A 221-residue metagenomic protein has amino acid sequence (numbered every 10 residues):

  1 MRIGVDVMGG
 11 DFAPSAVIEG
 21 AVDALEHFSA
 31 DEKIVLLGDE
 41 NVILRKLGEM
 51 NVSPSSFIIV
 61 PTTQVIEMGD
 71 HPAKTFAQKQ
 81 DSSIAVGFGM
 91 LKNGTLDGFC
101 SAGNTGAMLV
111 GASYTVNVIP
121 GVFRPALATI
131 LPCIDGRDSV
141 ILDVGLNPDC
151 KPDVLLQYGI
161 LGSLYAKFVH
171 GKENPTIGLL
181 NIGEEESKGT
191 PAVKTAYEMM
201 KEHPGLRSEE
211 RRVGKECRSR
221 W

Functional and structural regions predicted by a protein language model:
M1-L44: N-terminal phosphate-binding or glycine-rich loops at protein starts, especially the Walker A/P-loop of NTPases
D6, L36-G38, V60, S101-G103 (+3 more regions): Short beta-strand segments
A13-V17, I43, D81-G94, G98-A112 (+5 more regions): Short glycine/serine/threonine-rich phosphate/pyrophosphate-binding segments that cradle anionic phosphate groups
S15-A16, F28, V35, P148-E210: Glycine-rich phosphate/diphosphate-binding loop of Rossmann-like nucleotide-binding domains
N41-M68, P125-C133: N-terminal short beta-loop-beta anion/metal-coordinating cradle
V52-L96: Phosphate/nucleotide-donor binding subsite
V110-G145, E202-E209: Short, acidic/small-residue loops that bind anionic groups at enzyme active sites
R211-C217, W221: Conserved small/polar residues in nucleotide/adenosyl-binding loops
